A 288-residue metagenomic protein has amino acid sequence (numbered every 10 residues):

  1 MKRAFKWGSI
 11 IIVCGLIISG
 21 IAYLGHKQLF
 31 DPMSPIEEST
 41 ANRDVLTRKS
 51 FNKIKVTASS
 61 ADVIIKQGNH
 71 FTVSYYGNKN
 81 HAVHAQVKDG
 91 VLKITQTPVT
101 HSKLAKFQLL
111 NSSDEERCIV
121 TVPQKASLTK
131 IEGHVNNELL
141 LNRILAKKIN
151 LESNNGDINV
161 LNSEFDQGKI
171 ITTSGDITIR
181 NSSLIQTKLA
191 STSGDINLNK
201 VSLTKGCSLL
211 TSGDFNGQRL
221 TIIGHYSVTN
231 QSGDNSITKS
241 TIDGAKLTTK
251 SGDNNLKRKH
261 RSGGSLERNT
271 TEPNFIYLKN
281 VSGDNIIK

Functional and structural regions predicted by a protein language model:
M1-R3: N-terminal Lys/Arg-rich, disordered targeting/topogenic segments
K6-Y23: Hydrophobic membrane-insertion alpha-helices, especially the h-region of bacterial N-terminal signal peptides
H26-T97, S113-K130, E138-N150, I158-N159 (+2 more regions): Short linear S-[DN]-x-LW-Φ motif typified by the pepsin-like aspartic protease active-site region
T47-K49, V122-S127, I144, S163 (+4 more regions): Edge/loop elements at the starts and ends of beta-strands within beta-rich repeat scaffolds
N52, N69-F71, K88-L92, K147 (+9 more regions): Beta-strand-connecting loop/turn residues
H101-S113: Alpha-helical membrane-targeting segments
K130-N181, K188: Right-handed parallel beta-helix
I177-K288: Short, surface-exposed interaction patches in beta-rich subdomains that mediate adhesion/assembly near membranes
